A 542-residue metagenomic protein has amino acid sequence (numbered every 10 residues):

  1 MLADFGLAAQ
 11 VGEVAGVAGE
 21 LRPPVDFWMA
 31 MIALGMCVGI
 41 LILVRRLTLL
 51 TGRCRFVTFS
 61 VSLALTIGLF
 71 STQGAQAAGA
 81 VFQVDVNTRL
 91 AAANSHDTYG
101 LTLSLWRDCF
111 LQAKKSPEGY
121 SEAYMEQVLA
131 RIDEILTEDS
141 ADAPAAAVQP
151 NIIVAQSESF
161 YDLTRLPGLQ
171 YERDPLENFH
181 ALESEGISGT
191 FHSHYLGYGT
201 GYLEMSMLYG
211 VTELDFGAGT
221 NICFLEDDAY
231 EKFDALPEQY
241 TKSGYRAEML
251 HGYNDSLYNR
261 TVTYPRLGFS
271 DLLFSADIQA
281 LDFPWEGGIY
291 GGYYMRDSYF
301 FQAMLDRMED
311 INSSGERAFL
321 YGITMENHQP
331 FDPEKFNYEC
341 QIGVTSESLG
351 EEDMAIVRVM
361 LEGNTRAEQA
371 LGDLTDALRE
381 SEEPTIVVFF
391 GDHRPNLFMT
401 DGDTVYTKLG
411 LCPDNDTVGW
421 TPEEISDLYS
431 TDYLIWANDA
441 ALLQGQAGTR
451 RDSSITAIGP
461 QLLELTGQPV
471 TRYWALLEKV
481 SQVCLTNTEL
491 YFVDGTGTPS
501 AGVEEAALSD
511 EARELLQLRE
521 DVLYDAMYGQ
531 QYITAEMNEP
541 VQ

Functional and structural regions predicted by a protein language model:
M1-P150, Q170-T190, E226-Y230, D234 (+2 more regions): N-terminal secretory/membrane-targeting segments
V11-V14, I152-S157, V388: Residue-level preference for non-acidic, small/hydrophobic
A130-A147, Q156-S157, D162-Q542: Solvent-exposed soluble domains appended to multi-pass membrane proteins
